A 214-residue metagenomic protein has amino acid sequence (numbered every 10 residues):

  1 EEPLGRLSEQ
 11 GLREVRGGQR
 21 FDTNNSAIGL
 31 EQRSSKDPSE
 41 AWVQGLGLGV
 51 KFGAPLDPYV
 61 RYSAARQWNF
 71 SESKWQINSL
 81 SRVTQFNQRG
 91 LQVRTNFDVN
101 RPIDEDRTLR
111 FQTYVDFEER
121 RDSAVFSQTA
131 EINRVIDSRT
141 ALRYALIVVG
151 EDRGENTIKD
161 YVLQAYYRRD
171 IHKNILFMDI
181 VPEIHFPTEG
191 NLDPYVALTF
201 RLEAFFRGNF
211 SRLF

Functional and structural regions predicted by a protein language model:
E1-P38, G49-R61: Outer-membrane beta-barrel initiation region
V15-Q19, L30, E40-F52, A64-A65 (+4 more regions): Transmembrane beta-strand segments that form the barrel wall of outer-membrane beta-barrel proteins
Q19-A27, G49-Y59, T84-V93, D116-V125 (+2 more regions): Solvent-exposed loop/turn segments connecting transmembrane beta-strands in outer-membrane beta-barrel proteins
I28-Q32, Y62-A64, T95-F97, Q128-A130 (+2 more regions): Membrane-embedded beta-strands of outer-membrane beta-barrel proteins, especially the hydrophobic/small aromatic
S35-A41, N69-E72, P102-D106, V135-R139 (+2 more regions): Outer-membrane beta-barrel channels and translocator barrels
N78-R139: Short helix-loop boundary/capping segments
V115-F177: Intrinsically disordered, low-complexity segments enriched in Gly and acidic/Ser/Thr residues that form flexible
D193-F214: Outer-membrane beta-barrel "beta-signal"
